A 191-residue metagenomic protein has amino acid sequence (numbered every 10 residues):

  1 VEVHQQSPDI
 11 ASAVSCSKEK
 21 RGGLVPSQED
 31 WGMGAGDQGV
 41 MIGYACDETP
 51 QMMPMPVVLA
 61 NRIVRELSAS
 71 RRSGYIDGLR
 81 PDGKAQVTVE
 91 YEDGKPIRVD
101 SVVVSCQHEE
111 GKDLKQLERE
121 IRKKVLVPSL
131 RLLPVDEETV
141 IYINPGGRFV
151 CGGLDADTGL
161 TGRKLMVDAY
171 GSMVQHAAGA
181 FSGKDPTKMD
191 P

Functional and structural regions predicted by a protein language model:
V1-C151: Glycine-rich, mobile lid/loop segments that gate access to catalytic sites or pores
P54, D155, K184-K188: Alpha-helix capping and helix-loop boundary segments enriched in small/acidic/polar residues
D113-Q116, D157, D185: Poly-acidic low-complexity segments
L126, L160-P191: Conserved mixed alpha/beta catalytic, RNA-binding, or beta-rich assembly cores of soluble enzyme, regulatory
G147-L165: Short glycine/threonine-rich loop-to-helix capping motif typified by GTGT followed within a few residues by an Asp-Pro
